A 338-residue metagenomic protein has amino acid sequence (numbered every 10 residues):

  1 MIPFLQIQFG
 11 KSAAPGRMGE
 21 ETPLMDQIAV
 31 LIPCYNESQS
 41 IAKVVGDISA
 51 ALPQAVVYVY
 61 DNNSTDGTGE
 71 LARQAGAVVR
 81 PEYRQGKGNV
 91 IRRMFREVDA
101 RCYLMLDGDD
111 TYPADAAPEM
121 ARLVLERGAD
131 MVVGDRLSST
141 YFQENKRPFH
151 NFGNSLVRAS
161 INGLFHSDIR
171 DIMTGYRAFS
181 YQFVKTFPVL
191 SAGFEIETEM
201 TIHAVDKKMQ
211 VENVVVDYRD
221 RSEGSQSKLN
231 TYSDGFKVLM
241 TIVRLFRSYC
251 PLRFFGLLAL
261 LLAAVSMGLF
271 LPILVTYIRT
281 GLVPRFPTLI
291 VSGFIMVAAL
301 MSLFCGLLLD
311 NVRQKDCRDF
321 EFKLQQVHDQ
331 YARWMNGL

Functional and structural regions predicted by a protein language model:
I2-D47: N-proximal low-complexity "stem/linker" segments adjacent to membrane-targeting elements
P3-I7, G16, E20-L24, L190-A192 (+1 more regions): Hydrophobic helical membrane-anchoring modules
L31, V44-V45, Q54-N63: Short beta-strand/loop segment that forms part of the nucleotide-sugar
E37-S40, S64, K87, P113: Donor nucleotide-sugar binding loop of glycosyltransferases
Q39-K43, D66-A75: Acidic helix N-cap motif at the loop->helix transition within catalytic regions of sugar-transfer enzymes
V56-Y58, G69-E97: Conserved donor nucleotide-binding strand/loop of the catalytic core
Y83-E97, C102, A114-F194, T198 (+1 more regions): Acceptor/aglycone-binding surface of glycosyltransferases and processive sugar-polymer synthases
